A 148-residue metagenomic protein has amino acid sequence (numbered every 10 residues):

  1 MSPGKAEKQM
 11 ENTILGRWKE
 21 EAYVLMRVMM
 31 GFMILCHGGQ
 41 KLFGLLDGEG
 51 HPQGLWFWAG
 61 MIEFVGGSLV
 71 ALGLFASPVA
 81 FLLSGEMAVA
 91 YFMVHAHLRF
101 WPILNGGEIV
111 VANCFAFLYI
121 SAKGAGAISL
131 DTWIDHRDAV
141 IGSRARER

Functional and structural regions predicted by a protein language model:
S2-F43, G50, W56-M61, V65 (+1 more regions): Extended, low-polarity transmembrane helix blocks
